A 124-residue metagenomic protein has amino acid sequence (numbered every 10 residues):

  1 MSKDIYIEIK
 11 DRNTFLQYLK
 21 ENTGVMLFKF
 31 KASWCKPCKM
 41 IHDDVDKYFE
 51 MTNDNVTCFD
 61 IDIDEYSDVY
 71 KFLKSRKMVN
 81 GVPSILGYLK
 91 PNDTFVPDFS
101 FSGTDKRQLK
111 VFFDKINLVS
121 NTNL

Functional and structural regions predicted by a protein language model:
M1-M26, R107-L124: N-terminal leader/targeting and pre-domain segments
Y6-D11, F30, H42-F49, N53-Y70: Thiol-based oxidoreductase modules, predominantly thioredoxin-like and allied folds used for disulfide exchange
N13, W34, I63-E65, N92 (+1 more regions): Residue-level detector of flexible, active-site-proximal loop/helix-junction positions within diverse enzyme catalytic
L16-E50: Local sequence-structure signature of Cys/Sec-based thiol-disulfide redox active-site neighborhoods
M26-F28, C58, I85: Hydrophobic beta-strand anchors of alpha/beta hydrolase catalytic cores
K36-P37, Y66-V69, T94, R107-K110: Eukaryotic short linear interaction motifs
D68-G81: Mid-chain, well-packed structural core segment of small domains
N80-G81, L86-L124: Non-catalytic, surface beta->alpha helical segment in thiol-disulfide oxidoreductase systems
